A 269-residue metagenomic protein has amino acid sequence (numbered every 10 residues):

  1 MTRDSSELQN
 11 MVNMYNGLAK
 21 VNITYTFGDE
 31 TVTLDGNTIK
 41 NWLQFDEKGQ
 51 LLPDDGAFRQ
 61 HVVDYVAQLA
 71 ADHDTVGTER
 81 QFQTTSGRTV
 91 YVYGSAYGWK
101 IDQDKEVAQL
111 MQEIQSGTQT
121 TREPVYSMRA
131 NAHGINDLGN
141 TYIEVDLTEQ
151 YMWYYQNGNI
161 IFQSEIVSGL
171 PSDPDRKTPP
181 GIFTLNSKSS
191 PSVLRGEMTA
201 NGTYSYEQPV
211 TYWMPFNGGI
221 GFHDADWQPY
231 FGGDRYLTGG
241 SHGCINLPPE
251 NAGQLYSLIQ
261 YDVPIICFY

Functional and structural regions predicted by a protein language model:
M1-Y206, Y212, I259-Q260, C267-F268: Surface-exposed, secretory/extracytoplasmic low-complexity segments enriched in Ser/Thr/Asn/Gly/Pro
H61-D64, T178, G196-Y269: Exported/periplasmic cell-wall-interacting domains
